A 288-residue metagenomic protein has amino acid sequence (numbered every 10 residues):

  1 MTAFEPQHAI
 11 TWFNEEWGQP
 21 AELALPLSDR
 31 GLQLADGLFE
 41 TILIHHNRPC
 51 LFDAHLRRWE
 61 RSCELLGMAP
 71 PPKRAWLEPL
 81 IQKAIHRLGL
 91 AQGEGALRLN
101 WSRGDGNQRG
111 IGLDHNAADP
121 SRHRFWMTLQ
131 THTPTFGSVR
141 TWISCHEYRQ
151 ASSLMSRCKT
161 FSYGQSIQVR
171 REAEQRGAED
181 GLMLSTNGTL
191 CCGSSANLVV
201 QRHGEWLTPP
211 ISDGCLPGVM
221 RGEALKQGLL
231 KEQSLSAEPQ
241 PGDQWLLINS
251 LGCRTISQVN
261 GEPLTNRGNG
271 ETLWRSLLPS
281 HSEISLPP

Functional and structural regions predicted by a protein language model:
M1-R87, A96, S102, G106-P288: Helix-start/capping segments and mature chain N-termini
